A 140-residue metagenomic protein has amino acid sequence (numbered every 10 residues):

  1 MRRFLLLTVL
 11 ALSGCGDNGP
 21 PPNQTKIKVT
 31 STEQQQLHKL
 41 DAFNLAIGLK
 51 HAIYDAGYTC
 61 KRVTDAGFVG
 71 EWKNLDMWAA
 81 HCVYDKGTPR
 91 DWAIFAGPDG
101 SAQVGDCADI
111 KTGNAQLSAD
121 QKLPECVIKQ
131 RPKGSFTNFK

Functional and structural regions predicted by a protein language model:
M1-S13: Sec-dependent bacterial lipoprotein signal peptides
T8-V9, I53-Y54, L75, G100 (+1 more regions): Residue-level signal for mature regions of secreted extracellular proteins and peptides
C15-N18: Bacterial signal peptide processing site
T25-Q36: Acidic/histidine-rich, surface-exposed loop or edge segments in extracytoplasmic proteins
Q35-I47, S101-K140: C-terminal partner/receptor-binding element of secreted or periplasmic proteins
Q36-G70: Extracytoplasmic/periplasm-facing segments of secreted or lipoprotein envelope proteins
G57, K61-A96: Exposed beta-strand-loop-beta-strand "reactive/processing" segments of non-cytosolic proteins
